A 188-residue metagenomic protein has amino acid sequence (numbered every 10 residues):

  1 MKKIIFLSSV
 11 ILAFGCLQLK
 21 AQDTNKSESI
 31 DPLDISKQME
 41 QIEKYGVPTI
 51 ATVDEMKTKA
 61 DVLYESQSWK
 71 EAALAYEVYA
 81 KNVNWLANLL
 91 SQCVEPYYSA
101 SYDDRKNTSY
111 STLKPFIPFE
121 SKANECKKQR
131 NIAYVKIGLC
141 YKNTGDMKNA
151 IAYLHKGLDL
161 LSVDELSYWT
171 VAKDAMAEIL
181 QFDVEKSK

Functional and structural regions predicted by a protein language model:
A51-T52, K122-Q129, Y168-V171: Structural signature of alpha-solenoid helical repeat junctions
V83-L90, L160-D164: Alpha-helical junction/boundary sensor with strong preference for TPR arrays
A87-E125: Acidic, Ser/Thr- and Gly/Pro-rich intrinsically disordered linkers and low-complexity segments that flank or connect
